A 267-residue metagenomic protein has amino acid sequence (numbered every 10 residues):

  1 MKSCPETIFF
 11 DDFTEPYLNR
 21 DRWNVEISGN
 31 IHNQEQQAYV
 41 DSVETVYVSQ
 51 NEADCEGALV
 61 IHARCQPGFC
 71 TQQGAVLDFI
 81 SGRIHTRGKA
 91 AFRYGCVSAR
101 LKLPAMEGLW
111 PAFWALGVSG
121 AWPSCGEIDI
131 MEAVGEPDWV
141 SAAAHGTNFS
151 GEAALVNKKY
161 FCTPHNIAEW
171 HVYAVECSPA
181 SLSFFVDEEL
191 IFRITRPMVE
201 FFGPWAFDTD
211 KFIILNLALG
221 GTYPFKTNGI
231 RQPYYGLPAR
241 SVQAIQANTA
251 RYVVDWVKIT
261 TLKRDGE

Functional and structural regions predicted by a protein language model:
M1-E267: GH16 jelly-roll
